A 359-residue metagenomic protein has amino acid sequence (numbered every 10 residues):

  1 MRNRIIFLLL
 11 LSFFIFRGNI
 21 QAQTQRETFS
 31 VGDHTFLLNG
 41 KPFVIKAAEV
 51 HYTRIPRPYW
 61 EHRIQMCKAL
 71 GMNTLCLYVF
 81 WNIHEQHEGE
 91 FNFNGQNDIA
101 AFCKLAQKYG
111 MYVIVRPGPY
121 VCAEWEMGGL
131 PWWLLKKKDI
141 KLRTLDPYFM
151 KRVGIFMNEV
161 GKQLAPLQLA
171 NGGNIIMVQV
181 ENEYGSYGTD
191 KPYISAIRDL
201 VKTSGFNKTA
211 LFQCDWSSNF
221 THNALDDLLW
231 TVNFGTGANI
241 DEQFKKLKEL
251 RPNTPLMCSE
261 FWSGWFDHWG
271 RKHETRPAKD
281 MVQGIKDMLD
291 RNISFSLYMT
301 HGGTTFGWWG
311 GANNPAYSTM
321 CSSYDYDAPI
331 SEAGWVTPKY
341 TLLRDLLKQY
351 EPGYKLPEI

Functional and structural regions predicted by a protein language model:
M1-R2: N-terminal secretory signal peptides that target proteins for export/translocation
I5, I20-T74, K104, G110: N-terminal carbohydrate-binding accessory modules
F7-R17: Bacterial N-terminal signal peptides
T24, V115, P119-R152, V160-L297: Substrate-binding/catalytic cleft of secreted carbohydrate-active enzymes, primarily glycoside hydrolases
K41, Y78-E90, G95, A123-Y148 (+1 more regions): Aromatic- and acidic-residue-enriched carbohydrate-binding clefts of CAZyme catalytic domains
E49-H51, Y78, E181, H301: Conserved residues at the C-terminal ends of beta-strands
W60-E126, R198-T209: Aromatic-lined substrate-binding rim segments of carbohydrate-active enzymes
V153-L164, N171-Q179, D190-I194, N207 (+3 more regions): Carbohydrate-binding surfaces of carbohydrate-active enzymes
